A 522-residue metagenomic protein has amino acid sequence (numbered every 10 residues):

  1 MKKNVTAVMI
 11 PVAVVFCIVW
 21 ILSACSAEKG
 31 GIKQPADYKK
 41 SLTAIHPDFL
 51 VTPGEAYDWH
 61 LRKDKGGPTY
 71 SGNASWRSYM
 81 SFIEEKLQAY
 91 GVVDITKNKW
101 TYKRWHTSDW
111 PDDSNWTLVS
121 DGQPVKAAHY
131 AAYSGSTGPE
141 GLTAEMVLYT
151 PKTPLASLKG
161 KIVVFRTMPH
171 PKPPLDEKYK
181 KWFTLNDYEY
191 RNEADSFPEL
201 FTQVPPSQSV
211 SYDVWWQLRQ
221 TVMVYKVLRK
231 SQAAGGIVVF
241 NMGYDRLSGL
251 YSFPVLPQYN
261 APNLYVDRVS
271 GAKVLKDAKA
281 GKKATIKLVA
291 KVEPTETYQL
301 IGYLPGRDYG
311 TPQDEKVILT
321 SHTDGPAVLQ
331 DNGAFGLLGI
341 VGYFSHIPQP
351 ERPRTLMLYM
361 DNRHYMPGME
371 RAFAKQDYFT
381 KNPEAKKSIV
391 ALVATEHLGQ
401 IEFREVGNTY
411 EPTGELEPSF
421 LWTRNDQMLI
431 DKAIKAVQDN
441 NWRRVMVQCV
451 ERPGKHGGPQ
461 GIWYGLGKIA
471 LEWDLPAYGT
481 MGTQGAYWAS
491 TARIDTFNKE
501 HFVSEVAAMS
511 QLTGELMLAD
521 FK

Functional and structural regions predicted by a protein language model:
S23-A24: C-terminal motif of bacterial Sec signal peptides marking the signal peptidase cleavage site
K39, H46-P53, D58-E199: Noncatalytic luminal/extracellular "stalk/propeptide" segments of secretory-pathway proteins
L42-L50, D64-S75, L148, D176-D195 (+8 more regions): Second-shell loop/turn segments in exported
E55-D58, R62, S75-K86, R219-V227 (+9 more regions): Extracytoplasmic/secreted proteins, especially bacterial periplasmic and envelope-associated proteins
K126-S157, D245, S252-Q330, G339-G342 (+1 more regions): Soluble metallo-hydrolase cores and metallopeptidase-like ectodomains found primarily in the secretory/periplasmic
P262, V266-D267, G342, L356-M357 (+1 more regions): His/Asp/Glu-rich mid-to-C-terminal helical/loop segments that flank catalytic regions of hydrolases
G342-E370: Short helix-loop-beta-strand segments that form the rim/entrance of peptidase-like active sites
D361-A477: Metal-dependent peptidase/peptidase-like ectodomains
